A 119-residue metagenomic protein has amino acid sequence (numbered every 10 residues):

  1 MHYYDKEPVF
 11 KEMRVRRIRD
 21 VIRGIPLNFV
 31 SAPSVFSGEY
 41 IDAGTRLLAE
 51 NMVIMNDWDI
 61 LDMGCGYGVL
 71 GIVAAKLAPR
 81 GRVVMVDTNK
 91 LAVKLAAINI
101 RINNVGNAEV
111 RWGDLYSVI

Functional and structural regions predicted by a protein language model:
M1-I22, S34, G38: N-terminal auxiliary segments of SAM/dcSAM-dependent transferases
Y3-Y4, F29, F36, Y67 (+1 more regions): Aromatic side chains
I25-L27: Well-ordered beta-strand scaffold positions
V30-M52: Class I S-adenosylmethionine
G44-I119: Conserved SAM/SAH cofactor-binding pocket of Class I
